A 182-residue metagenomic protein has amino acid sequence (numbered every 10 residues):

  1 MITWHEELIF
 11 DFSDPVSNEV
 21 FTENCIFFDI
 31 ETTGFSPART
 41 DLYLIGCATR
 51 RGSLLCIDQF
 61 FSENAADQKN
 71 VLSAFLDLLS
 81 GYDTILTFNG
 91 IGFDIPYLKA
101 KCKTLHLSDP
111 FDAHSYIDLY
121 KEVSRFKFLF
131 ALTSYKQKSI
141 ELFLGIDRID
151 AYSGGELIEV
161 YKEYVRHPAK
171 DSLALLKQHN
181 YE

Functional and structural regions predicted by a protein language model:
M1-T22: N-terminal accessory regions of nucleic-acid-interacting proteins
S17-V20, F35-A38, F75-G81: Short, charge-rich binding segments
N24-T33, N180: Two-metal-ion RNase H-like nuclease active-site motif
I26-F28, T49, S53, L72: Selected N-terminal structured segments and early membrane-anchoring regions
T32, Q59-S62, S172: Surface-exposed cleft-lining segments at the edges of enzyme active sites
T32, S36-R51, L55-I57: RNase H-like nuclease fold core
L55-F143: Conserved DEDDh/DEDDy metal-dependent 3′-5′ exonuclease domain
S139-E182: Acidic, Mg2+-coordinating catalytic module of metal-dependent nucleases/exonucleases that use a two-metal-ion mechanism
